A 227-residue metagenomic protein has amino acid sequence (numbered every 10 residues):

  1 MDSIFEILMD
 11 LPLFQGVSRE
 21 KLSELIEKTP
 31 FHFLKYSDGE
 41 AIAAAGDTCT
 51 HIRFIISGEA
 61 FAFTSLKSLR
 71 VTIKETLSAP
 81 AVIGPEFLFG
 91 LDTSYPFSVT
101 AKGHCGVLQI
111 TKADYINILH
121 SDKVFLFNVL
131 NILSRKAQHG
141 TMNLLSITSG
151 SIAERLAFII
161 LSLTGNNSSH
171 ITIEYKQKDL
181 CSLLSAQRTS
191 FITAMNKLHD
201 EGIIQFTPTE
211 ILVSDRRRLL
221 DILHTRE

Functional and structural regions predicted by a protein language model:
M1-F33, S37-D38, V82-I83, F87-G90 (+1 more regions): Cyclic nucleotide-binding regulatory module and flanking cytosolic helices
L22, Y115-I116, L219: A generic structural signal for short hydrophobic patches within well-formed alpha-helices
T29, I73-N131: Cyclic-nucleotide recognition modules
G39, T50-F63, A79-P80: Glycine- and acidic-residue-biased ligand/ion/polar-headgroup-sensing regions
A41-D47: Short phosphate-coordinating micro-motif centered on Lys-Gly-acidic
K102-H104, H120-S185: Polybasic "coupling" helices that flank or enter modular domains
I152, L161-E227: Phosphate-/nucleic-acid-contacting segments
